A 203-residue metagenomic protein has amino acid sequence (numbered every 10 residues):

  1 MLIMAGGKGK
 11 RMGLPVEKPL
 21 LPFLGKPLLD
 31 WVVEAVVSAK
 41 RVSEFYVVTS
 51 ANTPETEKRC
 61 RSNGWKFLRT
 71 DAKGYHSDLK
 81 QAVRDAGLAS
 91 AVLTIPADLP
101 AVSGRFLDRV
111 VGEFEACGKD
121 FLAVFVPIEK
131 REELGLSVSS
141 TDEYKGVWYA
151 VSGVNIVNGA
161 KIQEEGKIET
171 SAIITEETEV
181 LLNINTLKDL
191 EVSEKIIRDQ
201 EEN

Functional and structural regions predicted by a protein language model:
M1-L14, L20: N-terminal nucleotide-binding beta1-loop-alpha1 segment
K18-V32: Short catalytic helix/loop segments, enriched in acidic residues and glycine and frequently bearing histidine
L21, K66-L68, L182: Structural signal for short hydrophobic segments within the conserved structured cores of catalytic domains across
L28-A91, G104-R105, Y149: Conserved N-terminal catalytic core of the sugar/cofactor nucleotidyltransferase
L93-I95: Short aromatic-hydrophobic micro-motifs that form the base-stacking/packing surface for donor nucleotide recognition
A97-P100: The conserved acidic donor/metal-binding loop of glycosyltransferases
V102-N185, K195: Conserved core of the sugar-phosphate nucleotidyltransferase
L187-N203: Hydrophobic helical membrane-anchoring modules
